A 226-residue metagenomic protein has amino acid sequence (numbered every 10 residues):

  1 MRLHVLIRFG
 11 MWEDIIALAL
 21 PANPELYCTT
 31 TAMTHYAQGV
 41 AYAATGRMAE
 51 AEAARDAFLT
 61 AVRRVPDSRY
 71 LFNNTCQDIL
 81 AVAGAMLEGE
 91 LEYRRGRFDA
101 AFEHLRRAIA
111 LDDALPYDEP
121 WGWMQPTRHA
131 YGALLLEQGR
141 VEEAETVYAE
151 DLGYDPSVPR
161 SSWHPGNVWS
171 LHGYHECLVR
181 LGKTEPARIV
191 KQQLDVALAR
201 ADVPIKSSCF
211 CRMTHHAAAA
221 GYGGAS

Functional and structural regions predicted by a protein language model:
M1, A37, L80-A83, L87 (+3 more regions): "A position-specific structural signal for the A-helix of alpha-solenoid helical repeats
L18-T29, L59-D67, L71-Q77, I109-D118 (+2 more regions): Solenoid-like repeat scaffolds
E25, T30-A32, G39, T75-V82 (+3 more regions): Start-of-helix signal in alpha-solenoid helical-repeat scaffolds, especially tetratricopeptide repeats
